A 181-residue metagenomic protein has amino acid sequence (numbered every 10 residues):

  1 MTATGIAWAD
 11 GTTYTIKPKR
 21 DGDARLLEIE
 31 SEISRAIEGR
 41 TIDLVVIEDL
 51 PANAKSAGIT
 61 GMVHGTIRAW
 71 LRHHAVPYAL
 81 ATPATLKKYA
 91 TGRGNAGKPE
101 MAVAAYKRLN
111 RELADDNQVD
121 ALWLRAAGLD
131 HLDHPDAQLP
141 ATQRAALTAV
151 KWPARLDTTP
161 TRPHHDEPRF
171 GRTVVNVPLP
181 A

Functional and structural regions predicted by a protein language model:
M1-A181: Phosphate- and other anionic-substrate recognition elements at nucleic-acid/protein interfaces
